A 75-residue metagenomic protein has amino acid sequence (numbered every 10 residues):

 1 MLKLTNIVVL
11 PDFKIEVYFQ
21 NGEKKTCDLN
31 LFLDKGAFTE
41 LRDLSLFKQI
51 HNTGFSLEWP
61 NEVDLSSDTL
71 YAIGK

Functional and structural regions predicted by a protein language model:
M1-K75: Motif-centric detector for short Cys/His coordination patterns
